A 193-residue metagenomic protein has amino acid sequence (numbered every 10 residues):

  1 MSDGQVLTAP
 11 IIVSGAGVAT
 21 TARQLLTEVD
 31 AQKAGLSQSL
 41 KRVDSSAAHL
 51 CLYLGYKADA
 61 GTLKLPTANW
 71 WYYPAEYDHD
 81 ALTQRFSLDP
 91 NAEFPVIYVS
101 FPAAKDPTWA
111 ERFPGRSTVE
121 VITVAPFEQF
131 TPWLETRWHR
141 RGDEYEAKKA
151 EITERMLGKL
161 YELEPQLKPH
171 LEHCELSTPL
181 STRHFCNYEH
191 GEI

Functional and structural regions predicted by a protein language model:
M1-R112: Mid-domain catalytic core of redox enzymes that form a hydrophobic substrate pocket/lid adjacent to a catalytic redox
A19-Q24, G55-K57, F113-R155: Conserved FAD/dinucleotide-binding core of flavoprotein oxidoreductases
T27-V29, T136, S177: Short Gly/aromatic-enriched secondary-structure transition segments
K57, G61, D106, E128 (+3 more regions): Short secondary-structure junctions and interdomain/linker hinges
A75, A104, P126, L176-T178: Residues that form or immediately flank small-molecule/cofactor binding pockets and catalytic motifs
A81-L82, P102, R116, E128 (+2 more regions): Flavin (FAD/FMN)-binding glycine-rich loop and adjacent Rossmann-like elements that form
F94-Y98, G158, E162-I193: A glycine-rich dinucleotide-binding beta-alpha-beta segment and adjacent secondary-structure elements that constitute
